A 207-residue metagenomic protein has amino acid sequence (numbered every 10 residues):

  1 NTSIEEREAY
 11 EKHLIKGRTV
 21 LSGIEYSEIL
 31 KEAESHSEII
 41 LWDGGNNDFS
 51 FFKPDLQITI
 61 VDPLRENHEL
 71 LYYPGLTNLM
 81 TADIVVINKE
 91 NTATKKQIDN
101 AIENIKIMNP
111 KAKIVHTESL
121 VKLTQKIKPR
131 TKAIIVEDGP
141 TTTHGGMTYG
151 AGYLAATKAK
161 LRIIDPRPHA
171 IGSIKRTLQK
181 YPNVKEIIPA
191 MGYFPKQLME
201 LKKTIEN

Functional and structural regions predicted by a protein language model:
N1-N207: Flexible phosphate-sensing "switch/lid" loops adjacent to ATP/NTP-binding sites across phosphate-transfer
